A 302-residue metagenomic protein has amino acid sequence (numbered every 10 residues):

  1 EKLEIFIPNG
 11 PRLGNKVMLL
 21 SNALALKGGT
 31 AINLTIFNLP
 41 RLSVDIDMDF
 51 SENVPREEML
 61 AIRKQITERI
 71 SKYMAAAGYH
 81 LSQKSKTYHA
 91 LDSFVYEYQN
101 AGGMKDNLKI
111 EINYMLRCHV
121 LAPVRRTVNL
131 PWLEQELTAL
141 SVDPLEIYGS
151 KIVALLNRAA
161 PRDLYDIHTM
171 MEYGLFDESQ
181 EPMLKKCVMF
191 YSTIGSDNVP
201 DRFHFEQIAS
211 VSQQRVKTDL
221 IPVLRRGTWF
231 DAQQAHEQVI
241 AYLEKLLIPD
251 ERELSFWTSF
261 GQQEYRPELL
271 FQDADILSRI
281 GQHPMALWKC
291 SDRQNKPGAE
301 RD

Functional and structural regions predicted by a protein language model:
K2-L24, L34-L42, I46, F50-D302: Structured mid-to-C-terminal alpha-helical surface segments
G29: Active-site glycine-centered loops adjacent to acidic/histidine catalytic or metal-binding residues that shape
